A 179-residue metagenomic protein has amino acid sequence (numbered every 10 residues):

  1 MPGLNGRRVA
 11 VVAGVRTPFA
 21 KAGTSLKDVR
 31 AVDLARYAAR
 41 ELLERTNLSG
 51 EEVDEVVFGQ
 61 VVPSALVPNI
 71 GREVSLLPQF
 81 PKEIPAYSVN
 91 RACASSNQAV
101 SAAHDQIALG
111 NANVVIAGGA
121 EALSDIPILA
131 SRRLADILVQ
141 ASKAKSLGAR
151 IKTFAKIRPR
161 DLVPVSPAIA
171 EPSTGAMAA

Functional and structural regions predicted by a protein language model:
M1-R7, K21-G50, V67-P68, S75-A179: Acyl-thioester C-C bond-transforming condensing/cleaving domain
V11: Mature N-terminal segment immediately following signal peptide/propeptide cleavage in secreted/periplasmic
G14-F19: Short polar catalytic/cofactor-binding loops
E52-G59: Short glycine-rich phosphate-binding loop at a beta-alpha junction
Q60-L66: Glycine-rich phosphate-binding loops at beta-strand->alpha-helix junctions
